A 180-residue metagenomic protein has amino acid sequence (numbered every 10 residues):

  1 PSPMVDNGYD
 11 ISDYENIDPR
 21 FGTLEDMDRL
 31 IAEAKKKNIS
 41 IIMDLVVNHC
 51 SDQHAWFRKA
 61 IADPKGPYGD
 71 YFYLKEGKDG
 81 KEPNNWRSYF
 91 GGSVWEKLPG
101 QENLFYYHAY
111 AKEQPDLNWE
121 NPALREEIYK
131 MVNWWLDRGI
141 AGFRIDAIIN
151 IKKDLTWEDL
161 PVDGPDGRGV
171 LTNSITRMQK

Functional and structural regions predicted by a protein language model:
P1-N133, D137, I149-K180: Acidic/aromatic-lined carbohydrate-recognition and catalytic surfaces of CAZymes acting on diverse glycans
F143-I145: Hydrophobic residues within beta-strands of alpha/beta enzymes
